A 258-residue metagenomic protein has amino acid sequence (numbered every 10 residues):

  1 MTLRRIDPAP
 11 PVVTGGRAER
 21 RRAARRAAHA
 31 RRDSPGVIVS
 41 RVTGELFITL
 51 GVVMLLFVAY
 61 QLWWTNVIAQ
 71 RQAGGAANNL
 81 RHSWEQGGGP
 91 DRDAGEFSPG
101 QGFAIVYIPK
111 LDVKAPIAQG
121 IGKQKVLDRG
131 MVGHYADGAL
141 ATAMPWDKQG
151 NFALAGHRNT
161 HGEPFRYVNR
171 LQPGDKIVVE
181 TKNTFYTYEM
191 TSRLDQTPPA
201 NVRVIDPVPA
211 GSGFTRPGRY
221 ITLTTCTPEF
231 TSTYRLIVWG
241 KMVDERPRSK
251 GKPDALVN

Functional and structural regions predicted by a protein language model:
M1-S40: Terminal targeting segments of Actinobacterial cell-envelope proteins
P35-G36, R41-Q172, K176, E180-N258: Solvent-exposed, non-transmembrane regions of membrane-associated and secreted proteins
